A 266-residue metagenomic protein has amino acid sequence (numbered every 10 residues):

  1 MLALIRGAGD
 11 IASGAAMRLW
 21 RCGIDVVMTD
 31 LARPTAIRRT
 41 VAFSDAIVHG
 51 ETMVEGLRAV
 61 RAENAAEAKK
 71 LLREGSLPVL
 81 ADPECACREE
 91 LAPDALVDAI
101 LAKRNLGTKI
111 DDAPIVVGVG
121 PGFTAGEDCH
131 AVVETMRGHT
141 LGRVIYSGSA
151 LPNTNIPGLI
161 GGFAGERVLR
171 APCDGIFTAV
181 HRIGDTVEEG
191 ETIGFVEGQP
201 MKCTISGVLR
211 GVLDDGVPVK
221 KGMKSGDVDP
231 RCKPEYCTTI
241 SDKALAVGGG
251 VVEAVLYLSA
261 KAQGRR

Functional and structural regions predicted by a protein language model:
M1-R266: Well-ordered secondary-structure scaffolds
